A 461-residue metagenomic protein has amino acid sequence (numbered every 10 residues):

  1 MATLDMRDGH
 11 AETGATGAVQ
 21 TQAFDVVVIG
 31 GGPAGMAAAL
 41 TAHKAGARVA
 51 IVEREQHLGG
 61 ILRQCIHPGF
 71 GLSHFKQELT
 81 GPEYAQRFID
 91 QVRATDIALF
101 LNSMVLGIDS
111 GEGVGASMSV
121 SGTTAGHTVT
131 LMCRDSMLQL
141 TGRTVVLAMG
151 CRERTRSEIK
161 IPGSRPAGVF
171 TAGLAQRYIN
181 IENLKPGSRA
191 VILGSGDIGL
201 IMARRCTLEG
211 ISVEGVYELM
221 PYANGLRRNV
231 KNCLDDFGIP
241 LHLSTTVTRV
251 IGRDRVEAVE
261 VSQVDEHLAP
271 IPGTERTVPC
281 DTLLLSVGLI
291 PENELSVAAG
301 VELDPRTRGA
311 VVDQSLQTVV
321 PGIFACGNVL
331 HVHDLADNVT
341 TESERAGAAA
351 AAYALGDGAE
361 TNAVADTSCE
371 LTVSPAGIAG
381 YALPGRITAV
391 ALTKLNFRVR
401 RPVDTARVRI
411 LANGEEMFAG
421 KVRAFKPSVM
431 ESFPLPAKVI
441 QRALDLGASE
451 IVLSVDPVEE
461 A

Functional and structural regions predicted by a protein language model:
M1-D25, S432: Extreme N-terminal leader/targeting segments of oxidoreductases
M6, Q86-L131, T207-E294, A391-A424: A Rossmann-like FAD-binding core segment of flavoenzymes
G9-V19, C151-V191, S195-L200, R306-Q314: Glycine-rich dinucleotide-binding loop and its adjacent helix/turn
G14, L147, V169-I179, T282-H333: FAD-site-proximal beta/loop scaffold in flavoenzymes
Q22-F24, D135-T144, I271-D281: Core beta-strand elements of the Rossmann-like FAD/NAD(P) dinucleotide-binding domain in flavoenzyme oxidoreductases
F24-R87, Q91, T95, P186-V230: Beta1-alpha1 glycine-rich phosphate/pyrophosphate-binding loop at the start of Rossmann-like nucleotide-binding domains
C326-V373: A conserved FAD-binding loop/helix module that cradles the flavin
A359-V403: Surface beta-strand/loop "capping" patches
